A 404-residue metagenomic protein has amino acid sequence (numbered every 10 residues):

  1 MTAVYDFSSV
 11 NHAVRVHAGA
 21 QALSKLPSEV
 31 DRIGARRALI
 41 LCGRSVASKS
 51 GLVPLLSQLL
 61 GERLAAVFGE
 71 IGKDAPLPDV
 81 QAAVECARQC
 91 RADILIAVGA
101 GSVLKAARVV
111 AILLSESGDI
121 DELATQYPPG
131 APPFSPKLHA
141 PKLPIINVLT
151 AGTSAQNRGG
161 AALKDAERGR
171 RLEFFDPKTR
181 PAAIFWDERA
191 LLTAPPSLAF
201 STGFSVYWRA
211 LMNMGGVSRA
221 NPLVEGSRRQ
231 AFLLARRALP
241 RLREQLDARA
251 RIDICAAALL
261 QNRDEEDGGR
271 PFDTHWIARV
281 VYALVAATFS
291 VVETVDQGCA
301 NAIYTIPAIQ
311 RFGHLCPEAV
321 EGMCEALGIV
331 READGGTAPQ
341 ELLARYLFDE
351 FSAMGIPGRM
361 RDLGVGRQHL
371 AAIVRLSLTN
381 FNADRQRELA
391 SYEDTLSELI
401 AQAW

Functional and structural regions predicted by a protein language model:
M1-I94, M360: ATP/NTP phosphate-donor binding region
V14, E116-G226, G322: A glycine/threonine-rich phosphate-anchoring loop and its flanking beta-alpha core in nucleotide/phosphate-binding
L23-L26, S48-G51, L77-V80, S102-A107 (+2 more regions): Short glycine/serine/threonine-rich phosphate/pyrophosphate-binding segments that cradle anionic phosphate groups
L56, A83-V84, V103-S117, R158-G159: Short Gly/Thr/Asp-enriched flexible loops that form oxyanion-binding sites at enzyme active sites
Y207-L211, R251-E265, V281, T305 (+4 more regions): Short alpha-helical scaffolding segments that buttress acidic/His motifs in well-ordered protein cores
V217-Q340: Active-site segments that bind and position negatively charged phosphate/pyrophosphate groups
E321-W404: C-terminal charged capping/lid subdomain of soluble metabolic enzymes
